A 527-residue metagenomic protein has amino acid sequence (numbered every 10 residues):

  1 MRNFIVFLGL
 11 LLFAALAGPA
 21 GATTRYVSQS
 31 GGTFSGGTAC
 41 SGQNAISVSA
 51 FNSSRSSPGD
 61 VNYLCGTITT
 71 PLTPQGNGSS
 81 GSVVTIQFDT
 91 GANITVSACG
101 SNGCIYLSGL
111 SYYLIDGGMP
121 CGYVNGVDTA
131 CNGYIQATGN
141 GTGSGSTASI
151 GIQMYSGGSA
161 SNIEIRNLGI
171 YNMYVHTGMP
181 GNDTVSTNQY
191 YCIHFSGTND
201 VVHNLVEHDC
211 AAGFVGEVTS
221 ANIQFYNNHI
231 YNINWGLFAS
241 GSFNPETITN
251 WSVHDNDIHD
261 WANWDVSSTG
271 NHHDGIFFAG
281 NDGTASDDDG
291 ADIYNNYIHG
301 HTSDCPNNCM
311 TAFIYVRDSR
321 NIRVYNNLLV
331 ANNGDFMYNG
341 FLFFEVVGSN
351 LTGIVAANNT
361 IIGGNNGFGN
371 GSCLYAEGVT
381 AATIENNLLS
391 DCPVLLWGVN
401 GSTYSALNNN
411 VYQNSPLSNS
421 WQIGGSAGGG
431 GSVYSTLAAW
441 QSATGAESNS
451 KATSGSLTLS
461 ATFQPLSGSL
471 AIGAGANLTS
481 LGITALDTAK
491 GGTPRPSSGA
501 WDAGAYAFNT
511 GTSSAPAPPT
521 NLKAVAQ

Functional and structural regions predicted by a protein language model:
M1-T23: Sec-dependent, cleavable N-terminal signal peptides
T23, D60, T70, S82-V84 (+19 more regions): The right-handed parallel beta-helix/beta-solenoid scaffold, focusing on the short coil/turn and N-cap positions
T24-T73, S101-C104, W440, D502 (+1 more regions): Acidic Gly/Asp/Thr-rich repetitive segments characteristic of extracellular carbohydrate-active and adhesion proteins
S53-C131, G158-G169, W440: Beta-solenoid repeat scaffold
T70-L72, I94, G118, G122-V124 (+24 more regions): Surface-exposed loop/turn segments connecting beta-strands in extracellular beta-rich domains
S97-Y106, N140-S156, G178-G197, H208-S220 (+6 more regions): Extracellular beta-strand/beta-solenoid scaffold signature
I163, L168, N204-L205, N228 (+7 more regions): Consensus "Asn ladder" position of solenoid repeat domains
V433-F508: C-terminal accessory segments
